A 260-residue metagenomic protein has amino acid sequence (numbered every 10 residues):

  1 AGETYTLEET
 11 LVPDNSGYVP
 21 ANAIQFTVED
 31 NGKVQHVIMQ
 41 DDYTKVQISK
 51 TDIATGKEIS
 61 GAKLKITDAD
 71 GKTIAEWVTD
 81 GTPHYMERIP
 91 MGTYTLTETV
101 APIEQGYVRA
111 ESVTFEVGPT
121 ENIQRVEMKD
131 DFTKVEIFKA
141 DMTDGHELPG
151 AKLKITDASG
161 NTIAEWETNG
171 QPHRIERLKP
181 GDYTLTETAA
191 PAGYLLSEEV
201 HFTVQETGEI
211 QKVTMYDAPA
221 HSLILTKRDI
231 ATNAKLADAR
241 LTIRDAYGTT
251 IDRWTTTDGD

Functional and structural regions predicted by a protein language model:
A1-D260: Solvent-exposed loop/turn and edge beta-strand elements of beta-rich ligand-binding domains
